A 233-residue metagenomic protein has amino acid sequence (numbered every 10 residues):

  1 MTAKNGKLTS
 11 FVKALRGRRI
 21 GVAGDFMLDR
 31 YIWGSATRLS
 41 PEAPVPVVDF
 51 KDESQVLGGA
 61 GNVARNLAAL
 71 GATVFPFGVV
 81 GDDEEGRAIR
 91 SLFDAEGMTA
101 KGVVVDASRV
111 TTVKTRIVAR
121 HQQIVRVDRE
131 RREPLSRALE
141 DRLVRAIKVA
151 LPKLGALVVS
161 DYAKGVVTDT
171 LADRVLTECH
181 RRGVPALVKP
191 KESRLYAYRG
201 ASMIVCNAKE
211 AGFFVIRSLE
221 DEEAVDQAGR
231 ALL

Functional and structural regions predicted by a protein language model:
M1-T37: Positively charged, low-complexity intrinsically disordered leader regions
T2-F11, P41, V45-V113: Substrate-binding N-lobe of the ribokinase-like
G21-A23, R126, G155-V158, L187 (+1 more regions): Structural motif
P41-V48, R120-E133, C206-I216: Gly-rich Lys/Arg/Thr-decorated short loops/hinges at beta-loop-alpha junctions or inter-strand turns that position
K101, G155, S202: Conserved acidic residues
V103-R109, R116-P152: Conserved phosphate-binding/catalytic loop of the ribokinase/pfkB sugar-kinase fold
K153-V166: Short acidic, glycine-rich surface-loop motifs adjacent to enzyme active sites
G165-L233: Conserved phosphate/ATP/ADP-binding segment of small-molecule kinases
